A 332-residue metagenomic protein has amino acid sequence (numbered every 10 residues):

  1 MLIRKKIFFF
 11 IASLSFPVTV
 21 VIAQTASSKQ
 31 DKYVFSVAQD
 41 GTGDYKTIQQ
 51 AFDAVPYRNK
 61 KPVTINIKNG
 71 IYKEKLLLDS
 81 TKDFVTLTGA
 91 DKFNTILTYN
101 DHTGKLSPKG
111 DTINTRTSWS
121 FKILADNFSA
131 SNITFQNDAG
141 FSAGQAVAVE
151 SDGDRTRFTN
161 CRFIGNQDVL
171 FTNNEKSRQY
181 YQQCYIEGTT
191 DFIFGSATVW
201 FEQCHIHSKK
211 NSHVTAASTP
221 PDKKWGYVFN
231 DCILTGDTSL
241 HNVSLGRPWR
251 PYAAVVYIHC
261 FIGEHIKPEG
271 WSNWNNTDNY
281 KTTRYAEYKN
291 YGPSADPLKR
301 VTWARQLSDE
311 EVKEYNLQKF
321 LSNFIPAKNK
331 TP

Functional and structural regions predicted by a protein language model:
M1-Q30: Bacterial Sec-dependent N-terminal signal peptides
T25-P332: Sequence-level preference for short, compositionally simple segments enriched in small aliphatic or small polar residues
